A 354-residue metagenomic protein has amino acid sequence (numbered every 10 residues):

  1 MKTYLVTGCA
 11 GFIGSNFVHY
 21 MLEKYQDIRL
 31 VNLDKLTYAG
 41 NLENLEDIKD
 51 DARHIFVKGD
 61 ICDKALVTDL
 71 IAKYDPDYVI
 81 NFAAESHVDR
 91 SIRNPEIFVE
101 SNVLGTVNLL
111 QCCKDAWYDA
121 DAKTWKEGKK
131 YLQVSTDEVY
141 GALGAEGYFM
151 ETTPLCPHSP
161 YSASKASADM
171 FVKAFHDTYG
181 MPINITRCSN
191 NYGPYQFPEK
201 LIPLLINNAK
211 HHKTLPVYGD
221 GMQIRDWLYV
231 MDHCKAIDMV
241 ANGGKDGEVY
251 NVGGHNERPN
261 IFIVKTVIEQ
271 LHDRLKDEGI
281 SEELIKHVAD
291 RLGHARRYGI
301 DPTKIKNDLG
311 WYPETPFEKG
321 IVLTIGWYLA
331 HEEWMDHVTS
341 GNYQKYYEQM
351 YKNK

Functional and structural regions predicted by a protein language model:
M1-N191, A241, A295, L323-H331 (+1 more regions): N-terminal Rossmann-like NAD(P)+-binding domain of SDR-like oxidoreductases, especially those catalyzing
Y4, F17, K24, L30 (+3 more regions): C-terminal substrate-binding subdomain of Rossmann-fold SDR/epimerase-dehydratase oxidoreductases
N41, A145, P194-P198, N256 (+2 more regions): Residue-level signature of the cytosolic catalytic core of signaling kinases
N41-N44, N94, A145, F197-L201 (+2 more regions): Residues at alpha-helix caps and immediate loop-helix transition turns in enzyme cores, especially N- and C-cap
L66, I97, L104, F197-L201 (+2 more regions): Residue-level recognition of oxygen-bearing side chains
D121-K123, G141-A145, G180, Q196 (+2 more regions): Proline-centered turn/helix-capping motifs that create local helix->coil transitions or kinks
E146, P157-S164, P194, P198 (+2 more regions): The catalytic Tyr-centered alpha-helix of NAD(P)H-dependent dehydrogenases
